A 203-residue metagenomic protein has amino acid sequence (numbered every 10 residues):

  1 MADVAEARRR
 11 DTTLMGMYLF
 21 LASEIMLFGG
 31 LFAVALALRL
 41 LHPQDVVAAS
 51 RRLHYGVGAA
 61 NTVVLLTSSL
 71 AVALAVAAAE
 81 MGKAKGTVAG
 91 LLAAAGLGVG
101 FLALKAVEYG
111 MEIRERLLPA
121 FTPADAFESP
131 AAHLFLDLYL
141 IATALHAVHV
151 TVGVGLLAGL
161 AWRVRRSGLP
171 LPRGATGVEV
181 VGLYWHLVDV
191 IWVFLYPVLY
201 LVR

Functional and structural regions predicted by a protein language model:
M1-R203: ...captures the hydrophobic TM-helix bundle architecture rather than a specific catalytic motif, and can also fire on
